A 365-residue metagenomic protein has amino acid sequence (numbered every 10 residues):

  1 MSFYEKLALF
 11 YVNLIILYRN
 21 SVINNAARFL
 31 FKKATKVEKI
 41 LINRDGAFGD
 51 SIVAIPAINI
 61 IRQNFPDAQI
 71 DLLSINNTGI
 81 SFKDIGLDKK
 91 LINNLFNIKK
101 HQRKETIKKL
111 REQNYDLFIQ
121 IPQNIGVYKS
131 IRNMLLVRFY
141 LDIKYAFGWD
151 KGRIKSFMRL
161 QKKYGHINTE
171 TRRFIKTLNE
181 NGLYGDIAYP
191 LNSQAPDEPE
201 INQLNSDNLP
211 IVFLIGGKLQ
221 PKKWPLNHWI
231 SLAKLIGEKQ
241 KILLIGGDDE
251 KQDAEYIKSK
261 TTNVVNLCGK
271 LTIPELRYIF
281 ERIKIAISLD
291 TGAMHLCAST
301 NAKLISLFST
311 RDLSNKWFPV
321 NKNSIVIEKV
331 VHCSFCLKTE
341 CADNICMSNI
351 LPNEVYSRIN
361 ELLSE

Functional and structural regions predicted by a protein language model:
M1-E365: Catalytic machinery of carbohydrate-active enzymes, primarily nucleotide-sugar-dependent glycosyltransferases
